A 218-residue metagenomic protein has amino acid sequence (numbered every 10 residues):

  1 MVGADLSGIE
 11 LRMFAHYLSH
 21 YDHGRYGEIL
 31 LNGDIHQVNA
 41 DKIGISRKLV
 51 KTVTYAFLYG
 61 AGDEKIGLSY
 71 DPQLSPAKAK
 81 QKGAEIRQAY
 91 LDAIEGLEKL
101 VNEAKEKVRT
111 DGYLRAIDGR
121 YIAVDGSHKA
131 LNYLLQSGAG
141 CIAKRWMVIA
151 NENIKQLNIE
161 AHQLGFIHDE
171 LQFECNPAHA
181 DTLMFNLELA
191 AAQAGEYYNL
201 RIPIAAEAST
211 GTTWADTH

Functional and structural regions predicted by a protein language model:
M1-H218: Conserved catalytic core of nucleotide polymerization and phosphodiester-bond processing enzymes
